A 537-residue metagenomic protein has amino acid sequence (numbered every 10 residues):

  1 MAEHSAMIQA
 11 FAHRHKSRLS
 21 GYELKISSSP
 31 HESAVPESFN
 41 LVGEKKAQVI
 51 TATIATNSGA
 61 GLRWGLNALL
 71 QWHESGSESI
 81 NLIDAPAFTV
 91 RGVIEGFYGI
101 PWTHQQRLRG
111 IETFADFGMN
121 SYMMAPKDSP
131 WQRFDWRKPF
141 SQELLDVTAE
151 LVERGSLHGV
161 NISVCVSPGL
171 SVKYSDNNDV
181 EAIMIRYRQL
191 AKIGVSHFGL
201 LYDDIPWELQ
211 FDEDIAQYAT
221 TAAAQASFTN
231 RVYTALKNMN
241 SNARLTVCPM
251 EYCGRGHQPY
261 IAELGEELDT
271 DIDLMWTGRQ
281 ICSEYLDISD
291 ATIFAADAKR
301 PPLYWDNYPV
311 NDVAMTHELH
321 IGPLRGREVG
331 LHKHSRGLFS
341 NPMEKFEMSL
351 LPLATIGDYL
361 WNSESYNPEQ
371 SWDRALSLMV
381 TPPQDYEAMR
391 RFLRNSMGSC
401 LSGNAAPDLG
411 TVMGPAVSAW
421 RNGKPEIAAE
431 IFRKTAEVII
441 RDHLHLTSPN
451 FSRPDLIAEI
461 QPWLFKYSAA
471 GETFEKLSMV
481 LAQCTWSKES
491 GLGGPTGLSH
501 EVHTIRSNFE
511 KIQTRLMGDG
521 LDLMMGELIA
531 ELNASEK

Functional and structural regions predicted by a protein language model:
M1, Y22, A52, R91-V93 (+6 more regions): Hydrophobic beta-strand segments of well-ordered beta-sheets in folded domains
M1-F88: Contiguous, structured surface segment used for ligand recognition
H4-M7, G65, G110, V147 (+8 more regions): General structural feature for long, well-ordered alpha-helical segments within catalytic domains of soluble enzymes
I8-H15, L69-H73, F114, L151-G155 (+6 more regions): Hydrophobic, Leu/Ile/Phe/Ala-enriched alpha-helical segments that form helix-helix packing faces
Q48-V49, T89, D116-M119, L157 (+3 more regions): Short, well-ordered loop/turn elements at secondary-structure boundaries
E74, G96-F97, F134, S196 (+1 more regions): Catalytic-core regions of glycoside hydrolase
I94-M275: Aromatic-lined carbohydrate-binding surfaces of glycoside hydrolases
S365-K537: C-terminal functional modules
